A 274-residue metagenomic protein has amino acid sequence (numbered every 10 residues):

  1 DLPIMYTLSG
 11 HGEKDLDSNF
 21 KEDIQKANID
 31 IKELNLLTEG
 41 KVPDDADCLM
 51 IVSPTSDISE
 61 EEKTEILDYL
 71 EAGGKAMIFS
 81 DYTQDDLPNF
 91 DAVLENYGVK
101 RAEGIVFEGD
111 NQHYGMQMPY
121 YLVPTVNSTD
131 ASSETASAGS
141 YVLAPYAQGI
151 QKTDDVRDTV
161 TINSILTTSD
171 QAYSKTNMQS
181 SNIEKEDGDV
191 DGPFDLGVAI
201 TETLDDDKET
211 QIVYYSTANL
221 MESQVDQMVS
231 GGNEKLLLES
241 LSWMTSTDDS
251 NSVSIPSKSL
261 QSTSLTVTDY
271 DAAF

Functional and structural regions predicted by a protein language model:
D1-D23, N251-P256, Q261, L265-F274: Hydrophobic targeting/anchoring helices
D15-N251: Acidic, S/T/G-rich, low-cysteine, solvent-exposed domains in lumenal/extracellular/periplasmic regions of secretory
